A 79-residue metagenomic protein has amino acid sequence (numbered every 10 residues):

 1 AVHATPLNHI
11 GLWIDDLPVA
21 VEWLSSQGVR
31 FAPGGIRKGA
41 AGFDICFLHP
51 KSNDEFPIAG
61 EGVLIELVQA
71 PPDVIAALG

Functional and structural regions predicted by a protein language model:
A1-L24, K51: Vicinal oxygen chelate
V21-G79: Vicinal oxygen chelate
